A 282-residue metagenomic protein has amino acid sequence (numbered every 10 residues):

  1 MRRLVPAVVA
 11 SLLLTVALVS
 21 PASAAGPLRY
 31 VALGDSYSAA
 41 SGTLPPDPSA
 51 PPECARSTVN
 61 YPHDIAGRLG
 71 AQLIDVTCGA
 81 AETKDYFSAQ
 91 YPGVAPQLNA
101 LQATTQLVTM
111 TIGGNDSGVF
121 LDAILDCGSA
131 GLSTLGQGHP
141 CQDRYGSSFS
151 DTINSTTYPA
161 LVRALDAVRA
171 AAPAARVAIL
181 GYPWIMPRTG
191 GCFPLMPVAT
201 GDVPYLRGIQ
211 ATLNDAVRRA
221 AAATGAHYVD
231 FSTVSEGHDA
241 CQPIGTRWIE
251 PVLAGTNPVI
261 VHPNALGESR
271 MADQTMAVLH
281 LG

Functional and structural regions predicted by a protein language model:
M1-A24: Secretory targeting and sorting signals
S20-V31, Q90-T109, L161-R176, M276-H280: Short amphipathic alpha-helices and their capping/turn segments at secondary-structure boundaries
A25-A80, L98-N99, C127-S133: Serine-esterase "nucleophile elbow" of acetyl-processing enzymes
R29-G34, S38-A40, Q72-T77, Q106-T111 (+3 more regions): Structural recognition of the beta-strand scaffold that forms the well-ordered cores of secreted hydrolase catalytic
S41, Y91-I153, W184: Oxyanion-hole/transition-state-stabilizing segment in secreted/luminal serine hydrolases and related acyltransferases
D64-L73, P159-R176, T212-D230: A structural motif corresponding to the C-terminal end of an alpha-helix and its immediate exit/capping segment
A81-L98, C241-G255: Charged, often glycine-rich, active-site loop that binds/positions anionic groups
P183-G282: Catalytic His-Asp segment of secreted/periplasmic serine-dependent ester chemistry enzymes
